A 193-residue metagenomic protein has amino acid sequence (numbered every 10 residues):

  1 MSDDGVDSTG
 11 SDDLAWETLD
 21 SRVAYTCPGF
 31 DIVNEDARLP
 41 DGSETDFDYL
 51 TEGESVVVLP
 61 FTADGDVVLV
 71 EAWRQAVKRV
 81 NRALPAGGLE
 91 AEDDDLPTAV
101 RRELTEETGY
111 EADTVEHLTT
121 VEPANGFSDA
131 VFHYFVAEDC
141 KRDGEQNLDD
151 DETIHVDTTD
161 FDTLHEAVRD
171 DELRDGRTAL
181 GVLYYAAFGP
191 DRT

Functional and structural regions predicted by a protein language model:
S2-W16, V80, N125-D129, H133 (+2 more regions): Nudix hydrolase/Nudix homology domain
W16-V57, A63, A72: Acidic, metal-coordinating catalytic segment for phosphate/diphosphate chemistry, firing primarily on the Nudix
S21-A24, T119-A124: Short, solvent-exposed loop/turn elements at beta->coil junctions and helix N-caps that rim active or binding pockets
N34-D36, P60, V136-E138, D160: Short, well-ordered beta-strand micro-motif
A63, A72-R74, G87-L89, T120: Histidine- and/or cysteine-centered catalytic micro-motif in compact active-site loops
A76-R82: A conserved beta-turn-beta hairpin within the catalytic core of GNAT-like acetyltransferases that forms part
A83-H117, F135, D151, D160: The catalytic Nudix box helix
